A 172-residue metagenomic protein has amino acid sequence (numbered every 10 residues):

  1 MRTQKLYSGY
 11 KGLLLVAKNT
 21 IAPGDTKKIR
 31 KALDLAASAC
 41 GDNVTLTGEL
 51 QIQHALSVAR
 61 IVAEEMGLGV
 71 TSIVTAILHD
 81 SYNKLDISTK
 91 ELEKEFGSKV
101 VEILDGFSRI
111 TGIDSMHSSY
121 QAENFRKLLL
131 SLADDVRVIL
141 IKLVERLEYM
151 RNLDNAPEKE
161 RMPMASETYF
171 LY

Functional and structural regions predicted by a protein language model:
M1-Y172: Active-site helical microenvironments for divalent-metal-assisted chemistry
